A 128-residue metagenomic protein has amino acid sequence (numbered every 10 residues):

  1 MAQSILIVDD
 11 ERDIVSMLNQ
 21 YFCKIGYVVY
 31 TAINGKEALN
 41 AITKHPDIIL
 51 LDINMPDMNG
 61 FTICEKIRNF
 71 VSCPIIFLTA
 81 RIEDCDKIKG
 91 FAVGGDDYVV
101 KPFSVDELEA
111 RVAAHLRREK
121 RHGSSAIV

Functional and structural regions predicted by a protein language model:
Q3-S4, A114-V128: Short, Lys/Arg-enriched segments at the junction into DNA-binding effector domains of transcriptional regulators
D9, D52, T79: Active-site residues of response regulator receiver
R12-Y30: Two-component/phosphorelay signaling modules centered on CheY-like receiver
T31-I48: Acidic, metal-coordinating helix/loop segments flanking the phosphotransfer/catalytic sites of two-component signaling
I33-N34, N59-T62, D86: Acidic catalytic/metal-coordinating carboxylates
I42-P46, K66-C73, V93: Conserved phosphotransfer cores of two-component systems
M55: Receiver (REC) domain active-site loop signature in two-component systems and cognate sites in sensor histidine kinases
